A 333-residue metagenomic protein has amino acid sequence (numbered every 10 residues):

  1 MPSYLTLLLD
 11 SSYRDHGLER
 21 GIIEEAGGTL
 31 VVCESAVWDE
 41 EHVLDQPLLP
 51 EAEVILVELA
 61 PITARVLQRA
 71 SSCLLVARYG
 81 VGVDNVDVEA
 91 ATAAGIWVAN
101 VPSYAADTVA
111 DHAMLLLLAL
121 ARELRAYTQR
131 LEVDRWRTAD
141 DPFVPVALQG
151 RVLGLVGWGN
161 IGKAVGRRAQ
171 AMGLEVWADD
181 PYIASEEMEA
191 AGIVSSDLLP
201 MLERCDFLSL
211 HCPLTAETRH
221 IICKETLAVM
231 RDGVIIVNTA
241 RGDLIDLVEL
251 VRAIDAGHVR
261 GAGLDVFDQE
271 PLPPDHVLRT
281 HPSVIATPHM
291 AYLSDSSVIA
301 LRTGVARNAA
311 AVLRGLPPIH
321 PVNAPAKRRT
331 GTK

Functional and structural regions predicted by a protein language model:
M1-A99, C223: An N-terminal-biased, well-structured beta-alpha scaffold segment characteristic of Rossmann-like dinucleotide-binding
D10, V57-L59, G80, L210-C212 (+2 more regions): Glycine-rich, N-terminal phosphate-binding loop of Rossmann-like dinucleotide-binding domains
C33-E34, Y79-G80, I96-D107, D180 (+2 more regions): Short beta->alpha connector loops at strand-helix junctions that form conserved, small/polar/Pro-enriched
E53-V54, L75, F207, I235 (+2 more regions): Short, Asp-centered acidic motifs that coordinate Mg2+ and/or phosphate in catalytic or ligand-binding sites
T63-L67, P181-V277: Rossmann-like adenosine-cofactor binding region
A94, P102-V152, A164-R167, P318-V322: Phosphate-binding beta-alpha-beta segment of Rossmann-like dinucleotide-binding domains, i.e., the NAD(P)
V98, K224, G233-K333: Rossmann-like dinucleotide-binding domain for NAD(H)/NADP(H)
W158-G159: Glycine-rich Rossmann-fold phosphate-binding loop(s) that bind the pyrophosphate of adenine dinucleotide cofactors
